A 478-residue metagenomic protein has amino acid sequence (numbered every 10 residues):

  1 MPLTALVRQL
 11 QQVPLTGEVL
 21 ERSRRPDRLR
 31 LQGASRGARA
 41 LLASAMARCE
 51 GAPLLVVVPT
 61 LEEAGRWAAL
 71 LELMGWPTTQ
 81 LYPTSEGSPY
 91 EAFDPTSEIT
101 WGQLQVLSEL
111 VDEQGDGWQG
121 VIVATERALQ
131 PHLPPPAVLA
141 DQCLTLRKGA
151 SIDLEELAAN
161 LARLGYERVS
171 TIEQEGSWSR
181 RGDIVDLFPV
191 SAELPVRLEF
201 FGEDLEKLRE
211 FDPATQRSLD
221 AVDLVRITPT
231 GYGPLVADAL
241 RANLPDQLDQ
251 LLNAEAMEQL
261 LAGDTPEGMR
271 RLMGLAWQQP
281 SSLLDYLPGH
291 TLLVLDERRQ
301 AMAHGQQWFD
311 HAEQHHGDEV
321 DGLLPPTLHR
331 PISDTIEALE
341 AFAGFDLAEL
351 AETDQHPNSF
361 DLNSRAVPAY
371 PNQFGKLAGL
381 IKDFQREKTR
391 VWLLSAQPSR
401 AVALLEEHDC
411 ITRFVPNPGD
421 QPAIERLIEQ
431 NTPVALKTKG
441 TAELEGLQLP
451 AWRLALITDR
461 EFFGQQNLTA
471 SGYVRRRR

Functional and structural regions predicted by a protein language model:
M1-R478: ASCE RecA-like P-loop NTPase motor cores that couple ATP hydrolysis to mechanical translocation on nucleic acids
